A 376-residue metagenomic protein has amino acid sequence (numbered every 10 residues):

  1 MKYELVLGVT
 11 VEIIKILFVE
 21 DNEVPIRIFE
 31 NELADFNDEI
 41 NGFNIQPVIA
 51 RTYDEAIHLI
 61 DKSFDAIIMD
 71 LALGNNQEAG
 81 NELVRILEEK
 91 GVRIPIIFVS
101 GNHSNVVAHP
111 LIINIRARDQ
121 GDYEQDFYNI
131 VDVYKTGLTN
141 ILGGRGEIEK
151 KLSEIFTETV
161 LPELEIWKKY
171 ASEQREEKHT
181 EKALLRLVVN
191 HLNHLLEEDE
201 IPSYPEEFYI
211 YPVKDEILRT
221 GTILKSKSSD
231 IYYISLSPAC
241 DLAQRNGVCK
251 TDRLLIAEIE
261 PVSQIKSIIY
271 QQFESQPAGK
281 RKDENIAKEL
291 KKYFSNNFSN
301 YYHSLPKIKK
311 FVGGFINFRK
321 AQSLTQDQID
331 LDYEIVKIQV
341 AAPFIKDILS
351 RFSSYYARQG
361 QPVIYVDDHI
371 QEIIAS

Functional and structural regions predicted by a protein language model:
L5-V9, R27-E30, K266-S376: C-terminal terminal-subdomain/extension
E12-A34: Conserved acidic segment of CheY-like receiver
V19-E20, A50, I67: Conserved sequence signature across two-component system core domains
E39-T52: Short hydrophobic/Thr-rich beta-strand motif most characteristic of the beta2 strand and flanking loop of CheY-like
Y53-R93, G101-H103: Conserved phosphotransfer microenvironments
V99-S100, R118: Hydrophobic/aromatic residues positioned on beta-strands within the core alpha/beta folds
D122-S229: Charge-rich interaction segments
D199-T325: Flexible loop/N-cap segments at domain edges
